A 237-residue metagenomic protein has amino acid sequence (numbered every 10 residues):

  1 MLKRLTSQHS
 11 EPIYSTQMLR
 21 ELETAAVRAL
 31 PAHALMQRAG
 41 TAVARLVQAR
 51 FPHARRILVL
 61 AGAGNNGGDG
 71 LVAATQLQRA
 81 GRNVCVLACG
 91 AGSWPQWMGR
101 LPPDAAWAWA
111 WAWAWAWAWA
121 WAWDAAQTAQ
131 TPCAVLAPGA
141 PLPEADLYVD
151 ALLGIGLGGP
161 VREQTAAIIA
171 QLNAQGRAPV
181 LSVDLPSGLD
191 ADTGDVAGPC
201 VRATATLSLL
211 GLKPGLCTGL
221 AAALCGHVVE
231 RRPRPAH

Functional and structural regions predicted by a protein language model:
M1-R55, A236-H237: Positively charged, low-complexity intrinsically disordered leader regions
L2-S15, R20, A145-H237: YjeF_N-associated NAD(P)HX repair module
Y14-Q17, L30-A42, N65-G68, W117 (+6 more regions): Conserved active-site and cofactor/substrate-binding residues in soluble primary-metabolism enzymes
A25-V27, A73, A108, T128 (+3 more regions): A generic signature of intrinsically disordered, low-complexity regions enriched in glycine/proline and charged/polar
A34, F51, G99, L220-A222: Surface-exposed beta-strand edges and their flanking turn/coil or helix-capping segments
A44-L152, P160-V183: Nucleotide and nucleotide-moiety/phosphate-recognizing core
